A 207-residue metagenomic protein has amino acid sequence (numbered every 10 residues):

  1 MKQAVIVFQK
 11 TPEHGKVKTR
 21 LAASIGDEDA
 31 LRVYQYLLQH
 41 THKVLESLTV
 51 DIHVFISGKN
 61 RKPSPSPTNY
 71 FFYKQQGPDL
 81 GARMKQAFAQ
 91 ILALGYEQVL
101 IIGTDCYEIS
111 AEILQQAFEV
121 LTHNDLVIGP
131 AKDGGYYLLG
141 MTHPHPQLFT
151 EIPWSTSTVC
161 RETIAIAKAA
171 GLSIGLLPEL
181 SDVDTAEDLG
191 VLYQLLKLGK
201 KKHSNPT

Functional and structural regions predicted by a protein language model:
M1-R20: N-terminal nucleotide-binding beta1-loop-alpha1 segment
F8-E13, I56-N60, K132-G134: Short glycine-enriched loops at secondary-structure junctions
R32-V50: A short, N-terminal amphipathic alpha-helix
T49-F71: Acidic donor-binding segment of Leloir-type glycosyltransferases
S66-V99, T156-V159: Short phosphate-binding loop-to-helix
I109-G134: Conserved donor-nucleotide/metal-binding helix-loop-beta segment in metal-dependent transferases, i.e., the alpha-helix
H145-I164: Short, glycine-/small-residue-rich phosphate/pyrophosphate-handling segment
R161-T207: Conserved alpha/beta core of the MobA/IspD/sugar-nucleotide pyrophosphorylase nucleotidyltransferase superfamily
